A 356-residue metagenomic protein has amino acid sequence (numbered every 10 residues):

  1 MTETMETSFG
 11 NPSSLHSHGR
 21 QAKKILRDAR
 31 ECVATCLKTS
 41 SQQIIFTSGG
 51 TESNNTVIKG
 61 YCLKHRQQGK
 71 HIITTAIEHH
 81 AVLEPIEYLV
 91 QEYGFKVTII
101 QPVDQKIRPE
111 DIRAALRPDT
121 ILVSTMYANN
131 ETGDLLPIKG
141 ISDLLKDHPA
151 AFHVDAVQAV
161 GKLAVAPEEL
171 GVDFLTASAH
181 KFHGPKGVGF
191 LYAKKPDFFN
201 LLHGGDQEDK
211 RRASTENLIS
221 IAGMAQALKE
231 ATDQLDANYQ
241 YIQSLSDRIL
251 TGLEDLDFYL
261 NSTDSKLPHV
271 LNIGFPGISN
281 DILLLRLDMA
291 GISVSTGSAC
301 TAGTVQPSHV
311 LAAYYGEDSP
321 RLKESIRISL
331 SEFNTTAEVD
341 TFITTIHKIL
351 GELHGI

Functional and structural regions predicted by a protein language model:
M1-I356: Pyridoxal 5′-phosphate
